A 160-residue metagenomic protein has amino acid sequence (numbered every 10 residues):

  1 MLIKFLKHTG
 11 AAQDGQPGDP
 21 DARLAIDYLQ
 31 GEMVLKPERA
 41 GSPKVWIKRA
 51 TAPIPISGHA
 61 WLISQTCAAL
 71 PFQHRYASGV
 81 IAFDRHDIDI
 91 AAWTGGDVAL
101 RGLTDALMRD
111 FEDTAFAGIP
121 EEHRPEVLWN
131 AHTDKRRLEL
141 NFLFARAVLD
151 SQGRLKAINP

Functional and structural regions predicted by a protein language model:
M1-P160: N-terminal nicking endonuclease/strand-transfer module with a His-rich metal-binding environment and a catalytic Tyr
